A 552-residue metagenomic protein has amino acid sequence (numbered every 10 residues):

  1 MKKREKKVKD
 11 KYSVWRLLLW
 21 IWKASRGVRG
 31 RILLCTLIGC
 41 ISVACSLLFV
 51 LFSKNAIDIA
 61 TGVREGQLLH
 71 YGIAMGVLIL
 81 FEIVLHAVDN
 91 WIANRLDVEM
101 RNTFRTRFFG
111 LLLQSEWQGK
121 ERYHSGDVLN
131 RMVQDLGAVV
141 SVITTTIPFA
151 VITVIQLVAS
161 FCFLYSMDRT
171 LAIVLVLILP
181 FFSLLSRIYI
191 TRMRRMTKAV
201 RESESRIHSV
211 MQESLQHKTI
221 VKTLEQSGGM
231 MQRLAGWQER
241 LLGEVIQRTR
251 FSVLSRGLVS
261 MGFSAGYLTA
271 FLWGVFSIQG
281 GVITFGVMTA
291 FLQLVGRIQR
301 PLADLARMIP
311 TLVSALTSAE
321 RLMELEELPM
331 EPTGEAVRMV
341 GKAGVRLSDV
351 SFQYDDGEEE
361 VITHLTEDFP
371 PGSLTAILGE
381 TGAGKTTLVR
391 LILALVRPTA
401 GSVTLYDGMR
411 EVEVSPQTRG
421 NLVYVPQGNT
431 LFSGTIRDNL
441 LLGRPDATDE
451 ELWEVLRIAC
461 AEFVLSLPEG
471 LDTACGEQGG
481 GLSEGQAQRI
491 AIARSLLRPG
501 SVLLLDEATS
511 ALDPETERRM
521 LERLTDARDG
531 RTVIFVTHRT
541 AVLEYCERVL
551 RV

Functional and structural regions predicted by a protein language model:
M1-S46, T61-A74, D89-A93, D97 (+6 more regions): Membrane-integrated ABC transporters
R26-G27, W117-Q118, Q134-I143, I147 (+6 more regions): An intracellular "coupling" helix at the cytosolic face of ABC transporter transmembrane type-1 domains
I32-L85, Y165-T170, G281-F285, G408: Transmembrane helix-loop-helix hairpins at lipid-water interfaces of multipass membrane proteins, especially the type-1
L37, C45-F49, E65-Q67, V133-L177 (+2 more regions): Hydrophobic alpha-helical transmembrane segments of ABC transporter permease domains
A74-H86, L179-S183, S252-L268, L272-W273 (+1 more regions): Hydrophobic alpha-helical segments in the permease module
T106, E324, S402, R437-G476 (+2 more regions): ABC ATPase nucleotide-binding domain helical subdomain, centered on the C-loop/LSGGQ "ABC signature"
Q226, R250, L294, I298-L325: Cytosolic ends of transmembrane helices, especially the final helix of ABC transmembrane type-1 domains
L393: Helix-to-loop junction immediately C-terminal to a conserved catalytic motif
